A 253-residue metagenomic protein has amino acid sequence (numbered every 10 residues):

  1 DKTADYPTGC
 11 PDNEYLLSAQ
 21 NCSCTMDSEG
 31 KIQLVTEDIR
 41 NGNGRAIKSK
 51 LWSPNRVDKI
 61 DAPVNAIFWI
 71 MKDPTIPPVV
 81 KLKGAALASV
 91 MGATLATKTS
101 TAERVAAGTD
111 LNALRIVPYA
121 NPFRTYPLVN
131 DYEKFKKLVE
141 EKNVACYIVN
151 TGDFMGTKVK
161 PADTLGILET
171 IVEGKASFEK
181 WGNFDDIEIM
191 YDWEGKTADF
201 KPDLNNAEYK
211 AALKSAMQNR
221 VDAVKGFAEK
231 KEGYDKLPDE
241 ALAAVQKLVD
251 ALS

Functional and structural regions predicted by a protein language model:
D1-L51: Conserved nucleotide-sensing/catalytic segment adjacent to the nucleotide-binding pocket in NTP-handling enzymes
D38-S253: Conserved NTP phosphate-binding and transfer environment spanning the P-loop NTPase/kinase superfamily
